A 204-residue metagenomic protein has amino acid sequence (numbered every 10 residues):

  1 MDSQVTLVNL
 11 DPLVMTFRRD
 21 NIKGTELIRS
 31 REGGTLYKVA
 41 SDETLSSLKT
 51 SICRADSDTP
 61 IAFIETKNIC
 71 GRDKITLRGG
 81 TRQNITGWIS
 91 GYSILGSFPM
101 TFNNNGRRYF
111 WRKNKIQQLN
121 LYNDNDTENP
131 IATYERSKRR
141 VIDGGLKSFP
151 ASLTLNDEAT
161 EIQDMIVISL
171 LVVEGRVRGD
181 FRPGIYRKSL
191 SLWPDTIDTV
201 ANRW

Functional and structural regions predicted by a protein language model:
M1-L36, P99, N105-W204: Low-complexity or membrane-interfacial segments used for flexible interactions
I22-K23, S30-Q118, N125-N129: Acidic, polar low-complexity intrinsically disordered regions
